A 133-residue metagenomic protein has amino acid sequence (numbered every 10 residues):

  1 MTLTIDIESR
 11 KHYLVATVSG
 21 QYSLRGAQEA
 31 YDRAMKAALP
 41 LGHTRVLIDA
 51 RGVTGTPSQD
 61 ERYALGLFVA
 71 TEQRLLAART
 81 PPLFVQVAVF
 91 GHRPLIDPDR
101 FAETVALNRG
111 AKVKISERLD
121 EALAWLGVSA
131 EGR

Functional and structural regions predicted by a protein language model:
M1-R133: Amphipathic, Lys/Arg-enriched alpha-helical "gate/interface" segment within cytosolic domains that mediates
